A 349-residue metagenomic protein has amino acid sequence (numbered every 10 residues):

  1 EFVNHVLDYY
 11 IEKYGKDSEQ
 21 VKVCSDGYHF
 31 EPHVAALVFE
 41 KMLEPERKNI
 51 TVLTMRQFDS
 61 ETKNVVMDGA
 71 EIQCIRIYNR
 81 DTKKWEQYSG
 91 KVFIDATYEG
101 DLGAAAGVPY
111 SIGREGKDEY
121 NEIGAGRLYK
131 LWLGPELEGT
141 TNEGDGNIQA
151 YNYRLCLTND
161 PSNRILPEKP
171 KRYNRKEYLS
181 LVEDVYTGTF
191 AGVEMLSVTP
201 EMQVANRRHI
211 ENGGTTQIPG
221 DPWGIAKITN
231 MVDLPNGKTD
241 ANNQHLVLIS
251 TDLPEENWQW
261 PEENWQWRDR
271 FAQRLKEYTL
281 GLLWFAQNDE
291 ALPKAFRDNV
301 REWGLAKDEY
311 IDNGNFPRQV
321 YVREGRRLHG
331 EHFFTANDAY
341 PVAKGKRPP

Functional and structural regions predicted by a protein language model:
E1-N64, S111, Y120, N147-A150: Conserved N-terminal/central alpha/beta ligand/cofactor-binding core
T54-S60, V65-C74, Y78-V92, A96-P349: Flavin (FAD/FMN)-binding glycine-rich loop and adjacent Rossmann-like elements that form
